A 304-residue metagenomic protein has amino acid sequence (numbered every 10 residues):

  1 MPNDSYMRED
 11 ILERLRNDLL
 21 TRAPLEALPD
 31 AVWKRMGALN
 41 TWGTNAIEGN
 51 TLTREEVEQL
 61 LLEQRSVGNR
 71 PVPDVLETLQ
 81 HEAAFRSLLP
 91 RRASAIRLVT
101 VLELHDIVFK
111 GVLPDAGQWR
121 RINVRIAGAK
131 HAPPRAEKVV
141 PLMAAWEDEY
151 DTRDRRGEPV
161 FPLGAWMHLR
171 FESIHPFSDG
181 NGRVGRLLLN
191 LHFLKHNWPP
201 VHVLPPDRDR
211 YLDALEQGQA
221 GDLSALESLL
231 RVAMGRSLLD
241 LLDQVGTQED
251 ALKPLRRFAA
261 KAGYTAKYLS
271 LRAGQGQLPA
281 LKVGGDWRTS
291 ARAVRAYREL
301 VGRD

Functional and structural regions predicted by a protein language model:
M1-D179, R183-D304: FIC/Doc superfamily catalytic core
